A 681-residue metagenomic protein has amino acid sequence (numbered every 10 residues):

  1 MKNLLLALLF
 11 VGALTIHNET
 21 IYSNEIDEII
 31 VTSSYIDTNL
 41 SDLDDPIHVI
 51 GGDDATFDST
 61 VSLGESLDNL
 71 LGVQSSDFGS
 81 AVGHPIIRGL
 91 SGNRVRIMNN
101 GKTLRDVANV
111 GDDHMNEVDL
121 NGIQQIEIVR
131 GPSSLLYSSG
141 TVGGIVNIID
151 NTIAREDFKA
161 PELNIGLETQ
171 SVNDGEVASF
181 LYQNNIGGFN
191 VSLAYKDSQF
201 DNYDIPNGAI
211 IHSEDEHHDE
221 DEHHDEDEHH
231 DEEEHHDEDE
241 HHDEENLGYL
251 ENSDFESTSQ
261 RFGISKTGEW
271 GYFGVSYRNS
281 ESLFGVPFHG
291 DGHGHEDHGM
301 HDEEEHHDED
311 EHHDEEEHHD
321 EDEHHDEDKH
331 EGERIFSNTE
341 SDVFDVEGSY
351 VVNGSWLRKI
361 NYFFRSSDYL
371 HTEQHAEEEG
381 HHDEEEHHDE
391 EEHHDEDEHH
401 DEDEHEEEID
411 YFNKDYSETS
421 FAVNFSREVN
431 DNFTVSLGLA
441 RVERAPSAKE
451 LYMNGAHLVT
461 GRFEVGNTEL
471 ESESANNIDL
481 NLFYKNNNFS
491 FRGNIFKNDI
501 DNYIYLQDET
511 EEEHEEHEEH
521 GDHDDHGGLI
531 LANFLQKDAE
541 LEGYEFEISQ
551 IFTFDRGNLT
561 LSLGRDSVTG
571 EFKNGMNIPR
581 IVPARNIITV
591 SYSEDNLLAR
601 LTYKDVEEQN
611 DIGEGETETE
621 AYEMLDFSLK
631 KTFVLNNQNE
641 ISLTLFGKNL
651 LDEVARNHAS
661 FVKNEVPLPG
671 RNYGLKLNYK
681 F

Functional and structural regions predicted by a protein language model:
E28-T56: N-terminal periplasmic "start-of-domain" segments of outer-membrane beta-barrel proteins
G64-T103: Extracytoplasmic beta-strand/coil segments of soluble accessory domains associated with Gram-negative outer-membrane
T103-R130, D219: Short acidic/polar hinge/loop motifs at secondary-structure boundaries that mediate gating or recognition
L120-N164: A beta-strand signature from Gram-negative outer-membrane beta-barrel systems, especially the internal plug domain
A160-N164, V177-E303, H324-T339: Periplasmic-side early beta-strands and strand-to-turn transitions of outer-membrane beta-barrels
E331-E347, V351, Y411-K414, E428 (+6 more regions): Outer-membrane beta-barrel signature, preferentially recognizing the C-terminal barrel domain of Gram-negative
F496-I500, H517-N610: Gram-negative outer-membrane beta-barrel transporters
D501, K631-F681: C-terminal beta-signal and adjacent terminal beta-strands/loops of Gram-negative outer-membrane beta-barrel proteins
